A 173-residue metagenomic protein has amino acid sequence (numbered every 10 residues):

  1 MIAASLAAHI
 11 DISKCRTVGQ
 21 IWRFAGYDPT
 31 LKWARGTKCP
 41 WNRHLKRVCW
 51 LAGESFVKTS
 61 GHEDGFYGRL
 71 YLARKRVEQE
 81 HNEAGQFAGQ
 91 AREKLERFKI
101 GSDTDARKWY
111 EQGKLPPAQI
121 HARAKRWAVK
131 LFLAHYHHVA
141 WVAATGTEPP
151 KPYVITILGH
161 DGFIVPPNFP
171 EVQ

Functional and structural regions predicted by a protein language model:
M1, I12-C15, R43, R126: Conserved structured core elements
M1-S13, Q20-K32: Helix-hairpin-helix
R16-V18, T147-E148: Alpha-helix boundary/interfacial micro-motifs
A25-Q173: A basic, often C-terminal nucleic-acid-binding module that engages the phosphate backbone, implemented in DNA
